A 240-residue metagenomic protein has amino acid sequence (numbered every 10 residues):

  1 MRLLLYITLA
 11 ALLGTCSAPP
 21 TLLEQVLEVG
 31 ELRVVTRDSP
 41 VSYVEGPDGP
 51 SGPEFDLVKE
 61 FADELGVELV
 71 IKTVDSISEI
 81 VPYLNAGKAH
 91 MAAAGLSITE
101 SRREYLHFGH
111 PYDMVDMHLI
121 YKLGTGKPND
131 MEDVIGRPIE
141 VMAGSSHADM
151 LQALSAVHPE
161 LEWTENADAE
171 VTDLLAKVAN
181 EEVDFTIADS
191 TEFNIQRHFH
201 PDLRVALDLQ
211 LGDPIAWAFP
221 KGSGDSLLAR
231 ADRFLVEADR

Functional and structural regions predicted by a protein language model:
L3-L13: Sec-dependent N-terminal signal peptides
C16-P20, G52-E64, G124-S146, S190-N194 (+1 more regions): Extended ligand-binding regions for polar small-molecule ligands
A18-P20, S146-A169, P201-A206, L235-R240: Ligand-binding clefts/hinges and TM-proximal coupling segments of bilobed small-molecule sensing domains
P19-G95, E104, T164-D168: Extracytoplasmic small-molecule ligand-binding "clamshell" domains of the periplasmic binding protein/Venus flytrap
E31-R37, L106-D130, W217-K221: Hydrophobic/proline-rich hinge and linker segments of small-molecule sensing/allosteric domains, predominantly
L32-R33, V67-E68, N85-A94, R137-I139 (+2 more regions): Alpha-to-beta junction loops
S78, A94-Y105, M150-L154, A176-L211: A ligand-binding cleft/hinge motif common to bilobed small-molecule-binding domains
L106-M114, H118, E162-T164, P201-L211: Short beta-strand->loop
